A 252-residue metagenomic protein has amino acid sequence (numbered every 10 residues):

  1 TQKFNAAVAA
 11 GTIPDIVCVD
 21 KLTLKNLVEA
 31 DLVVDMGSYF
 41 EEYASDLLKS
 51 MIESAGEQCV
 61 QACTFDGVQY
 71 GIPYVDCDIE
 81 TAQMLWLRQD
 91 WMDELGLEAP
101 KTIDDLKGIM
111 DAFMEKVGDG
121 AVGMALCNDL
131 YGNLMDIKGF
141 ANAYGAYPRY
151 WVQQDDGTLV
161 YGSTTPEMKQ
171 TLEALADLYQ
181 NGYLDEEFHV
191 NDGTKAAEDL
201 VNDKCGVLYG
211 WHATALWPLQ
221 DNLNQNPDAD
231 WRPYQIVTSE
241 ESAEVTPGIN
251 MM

Functional and structural regions predicted by a protein language model:
T1-M252: Extracytoplasmic/secretory soluble proteins
